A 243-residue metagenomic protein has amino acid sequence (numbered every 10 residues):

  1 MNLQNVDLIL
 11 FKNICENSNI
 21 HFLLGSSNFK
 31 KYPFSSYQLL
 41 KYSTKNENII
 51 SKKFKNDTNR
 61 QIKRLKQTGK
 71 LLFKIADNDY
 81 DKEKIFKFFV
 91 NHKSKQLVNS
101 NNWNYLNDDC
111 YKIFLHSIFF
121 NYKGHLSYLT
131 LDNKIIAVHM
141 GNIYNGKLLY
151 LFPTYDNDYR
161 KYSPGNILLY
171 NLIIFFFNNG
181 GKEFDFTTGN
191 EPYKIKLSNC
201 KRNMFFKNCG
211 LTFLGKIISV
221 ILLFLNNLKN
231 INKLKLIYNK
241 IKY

Functional and structural regions predicted by a protein language model:
M1-Q4, I62-G69, V90-L97, F119 (+3 more regions): Generic secondary-structure transition motif, activating predominantly at the C-termini of alpha-helices
M1-Y32, N145-R202, N208: Acyl-donor binding region in acyl/amide transferases
N13-K161: A conserved beta-strand-loop-helix scaffold within acyl/acetyltransferase catalytic domains
H21-N48, L131, N179-Y243: Active-site/acyl-donor-binding loops of N-acyltransferases
N78-D81, Y105-D109, I113, K161 (+5 more regions): Solvent-exposed, non-transmembrane amphipathic alpha-helical segments
I85-F89, K112-F120, I174, K196-C200 (+1 more regions): Short amphipathic alpha-helical patches
